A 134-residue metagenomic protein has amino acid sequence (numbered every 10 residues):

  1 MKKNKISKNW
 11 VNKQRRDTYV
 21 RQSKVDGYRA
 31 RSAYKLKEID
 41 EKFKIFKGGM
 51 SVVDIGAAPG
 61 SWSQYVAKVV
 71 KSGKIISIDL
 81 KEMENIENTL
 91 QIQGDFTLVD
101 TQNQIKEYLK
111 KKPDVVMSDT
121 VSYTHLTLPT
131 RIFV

Functional and structural regions predicted by a protein language model:
K2-K47: Class I SAM-dependent methyltransferase Rossmann-like catalytic core, especially the SAM/SAH-binding loop
G49, K112-P113: Local beta-strand N-terminus motif with an aromatic residue
G49-A58: Conserved class I S-adenosyl-L-methionine
P59-V70: Conserved SAM-binding loop of SAM-dependent methyltransferases across substrates and taxa, primarily the Class I
K74-I78: Conserved SAM-binding motif I beta-strand of class I
K81-K112: S-adenosyl-L-methionine
P113-D119: Short SAM/SAH-binding signature in class I
T124-T130: Conserved small/polar residues in nucleotide/adenosyl-binding loops
